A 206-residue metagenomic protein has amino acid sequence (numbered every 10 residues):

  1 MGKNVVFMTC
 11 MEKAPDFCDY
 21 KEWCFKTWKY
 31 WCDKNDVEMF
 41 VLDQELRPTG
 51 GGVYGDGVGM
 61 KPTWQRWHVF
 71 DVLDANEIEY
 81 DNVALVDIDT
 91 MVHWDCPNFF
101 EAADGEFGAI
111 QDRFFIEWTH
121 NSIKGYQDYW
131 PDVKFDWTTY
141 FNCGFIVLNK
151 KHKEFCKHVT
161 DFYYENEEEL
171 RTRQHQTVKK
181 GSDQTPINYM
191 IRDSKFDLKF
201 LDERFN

Functional and structural regions predicted by a protein language model:
M1, A102-A103, T138-Y140: Extracellular/periplasmic catalytic domains that process cell-envelope and extracellular macromolecules
M1-H68, V72-Y80, K150, E154 (+1 more regions): N-terminal anchoring/stem segment of glycosyltransferases
F7, E38-L42, A84-D87, G108-I110 (+2 more regions): A structural signal for short, well-ordered beta-strand segments and their strand-loop junctions that often border
D19, G51-G52, I116-I123: Short, charged, surface-exposed secondary-structure boundary motifs
G51, W94-P97, K157: Short glycine-/acidic-enriched loop or helix-start segments at secondary-structure transitions that form or flank
V58, P62-S122, V147: GT-A fold catalytic core of metal-dependent nucleotide-sugar glycosyltransferases, centered on the diacidic
I123-W137, E154: Short, flexible, basic/aromatic active-site loop/helix in glycosyltransferases
T138-N206: Catalytic core and acceptor-binding pocket of nucleotide-sugar-dependent glycosyltransferases
